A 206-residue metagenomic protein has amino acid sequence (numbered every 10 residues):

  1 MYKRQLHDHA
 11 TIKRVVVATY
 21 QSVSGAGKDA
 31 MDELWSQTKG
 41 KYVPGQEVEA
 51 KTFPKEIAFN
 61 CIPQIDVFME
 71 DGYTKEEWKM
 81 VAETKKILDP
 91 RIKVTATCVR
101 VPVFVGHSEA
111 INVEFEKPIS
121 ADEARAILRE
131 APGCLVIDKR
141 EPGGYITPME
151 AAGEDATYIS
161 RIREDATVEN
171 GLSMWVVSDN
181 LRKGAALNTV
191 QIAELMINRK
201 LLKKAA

Functional and structural regions predicted by a protein language model:
M1: Active-site loops and adjacent core secondary-structure elements that bind or stabilize anionic groups
R4-I127: Active-site-lining helix/loop region of Rossmann-like oxidoreductase modules
I92-A206: C-terminal active-site/capping subdomain that shapes the small-molecule cofactor and substrate pocket of enzyme
